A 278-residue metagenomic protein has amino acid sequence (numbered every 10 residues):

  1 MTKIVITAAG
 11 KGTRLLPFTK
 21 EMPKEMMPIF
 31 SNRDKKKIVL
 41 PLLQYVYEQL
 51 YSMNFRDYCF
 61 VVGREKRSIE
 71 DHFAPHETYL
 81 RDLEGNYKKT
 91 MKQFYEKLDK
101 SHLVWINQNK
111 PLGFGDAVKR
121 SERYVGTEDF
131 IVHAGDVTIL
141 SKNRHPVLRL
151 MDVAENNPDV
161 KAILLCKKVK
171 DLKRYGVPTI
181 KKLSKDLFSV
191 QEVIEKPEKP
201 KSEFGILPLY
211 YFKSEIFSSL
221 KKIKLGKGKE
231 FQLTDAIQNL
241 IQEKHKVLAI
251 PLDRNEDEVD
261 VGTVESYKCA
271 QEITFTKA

Functional and structural regions predicted by a protein language model:
T2-E84, K89, R144-H145: N-terminal glycine-rich phosphate-binding loop and ensuing alpha1 helix
K3, R56-Y58, H102, D129 (+2 more regions): Residues at the starts of beta-strands that form the adenosine-phosphate
K11, D136-V137, V264: Active-site metal-binding loops of divalent metal-dependent hydrolases
L42-V46, D116-R120, A236: Well-ordered alpha-helical segments embedded in enzymatic catalytic cores
D71, Y79-D82, Y87-Y175, I180-K182 (+1 more regions): Conserved beta-loop-beta/alpha segment of the NTase-like Rossmann-fold superfamily that binds/positions NTPs
V147-M151, E155, S184-A278: Catalytic-core segments of class I nucleotidyltransferases/pyrophosphorylases that form NMP-activated intermediates
